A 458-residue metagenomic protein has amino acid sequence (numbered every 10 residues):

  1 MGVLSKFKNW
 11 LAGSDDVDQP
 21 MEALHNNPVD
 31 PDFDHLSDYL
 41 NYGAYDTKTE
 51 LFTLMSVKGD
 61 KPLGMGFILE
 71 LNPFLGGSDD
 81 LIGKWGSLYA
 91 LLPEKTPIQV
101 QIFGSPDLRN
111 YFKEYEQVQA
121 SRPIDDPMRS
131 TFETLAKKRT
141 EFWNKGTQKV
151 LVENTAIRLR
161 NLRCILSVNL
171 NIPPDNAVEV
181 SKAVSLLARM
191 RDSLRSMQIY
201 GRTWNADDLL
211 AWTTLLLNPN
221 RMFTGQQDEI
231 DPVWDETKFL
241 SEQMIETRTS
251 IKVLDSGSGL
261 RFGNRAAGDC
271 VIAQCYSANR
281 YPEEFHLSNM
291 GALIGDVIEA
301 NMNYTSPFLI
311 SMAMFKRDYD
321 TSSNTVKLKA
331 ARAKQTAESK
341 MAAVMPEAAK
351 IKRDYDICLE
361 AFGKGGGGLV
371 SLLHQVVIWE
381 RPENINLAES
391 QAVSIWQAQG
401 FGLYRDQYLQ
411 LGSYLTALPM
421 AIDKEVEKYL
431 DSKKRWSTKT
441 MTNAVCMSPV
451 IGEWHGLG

Functional and structural regions predicted by a protein language model:
G2-G452: Extended, folded cores of ATP/NTP-driven motor/assembly subunits in large transport and secretion machines
G452-G458: Pre-Walker A segment
